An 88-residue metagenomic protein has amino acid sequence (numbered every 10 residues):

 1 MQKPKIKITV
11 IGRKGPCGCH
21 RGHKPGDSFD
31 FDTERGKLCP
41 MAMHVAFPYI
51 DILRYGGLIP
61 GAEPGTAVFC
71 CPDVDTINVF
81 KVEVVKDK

Functional and structural regions predicted by a protein language model:
P4-G15: Short, structured beta-strand/loop micro-motifs enriched in basic residues and often containing a Trp
T33-C39: Short, charged beta-turn/beta-strand-edge "cap" motif at the junction between a beta-strand and an adjacent loop
P40-G57: Short, compositionally biased
I59-K88: Short, compact, well-ordered microdomains
